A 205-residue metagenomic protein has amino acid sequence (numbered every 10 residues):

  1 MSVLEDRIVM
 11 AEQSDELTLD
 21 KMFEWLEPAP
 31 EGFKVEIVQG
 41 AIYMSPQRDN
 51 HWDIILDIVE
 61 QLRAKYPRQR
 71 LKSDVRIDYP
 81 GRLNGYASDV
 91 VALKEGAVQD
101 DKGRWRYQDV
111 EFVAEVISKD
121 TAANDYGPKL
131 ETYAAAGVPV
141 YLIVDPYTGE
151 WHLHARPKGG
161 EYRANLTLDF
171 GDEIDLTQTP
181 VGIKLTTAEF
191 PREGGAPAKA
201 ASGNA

Functional and structural regions predicted by a protein language model:
M1-A136, V140-A205: Gly/Pro/Ser/Thr-rich low-complexity, intrinsically disordered segments predominantly at protein N-termini
